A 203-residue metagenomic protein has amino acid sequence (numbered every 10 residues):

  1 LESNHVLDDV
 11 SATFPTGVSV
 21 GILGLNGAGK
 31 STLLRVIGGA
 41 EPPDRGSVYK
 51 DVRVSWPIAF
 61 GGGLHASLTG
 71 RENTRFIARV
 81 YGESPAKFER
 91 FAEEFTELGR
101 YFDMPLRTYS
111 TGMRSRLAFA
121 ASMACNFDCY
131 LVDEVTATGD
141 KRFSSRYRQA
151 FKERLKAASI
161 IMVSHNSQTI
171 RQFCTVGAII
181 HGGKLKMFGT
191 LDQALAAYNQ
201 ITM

Functional and structural regions predicted by a protein language model:
S3, R53, I58-Q149: ABC-family P-loop ATPase nucleotide-binding domains
T16-R79: ABC ATPase nucleotide-binding domain signature region
A59, H165-N166: Conserved H-loop
R146, K184-M203: Conserved beta-strand-loop-alpha-helix hinge in the C-terminal portion of ABC ATPase nucleotide-binding domains
A150-M162: Conserved catalytic loops of ABC-family nucleotide-binding domains
N166-F173: Conserved H-loop
